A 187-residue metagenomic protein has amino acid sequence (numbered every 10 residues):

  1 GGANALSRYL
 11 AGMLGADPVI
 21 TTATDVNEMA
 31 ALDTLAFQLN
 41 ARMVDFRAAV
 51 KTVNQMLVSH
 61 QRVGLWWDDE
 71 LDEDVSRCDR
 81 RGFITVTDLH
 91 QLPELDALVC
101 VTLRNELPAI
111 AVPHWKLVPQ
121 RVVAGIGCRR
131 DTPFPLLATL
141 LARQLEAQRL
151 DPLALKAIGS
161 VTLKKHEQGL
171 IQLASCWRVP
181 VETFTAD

Functional and structural regions predicted by a protein language model:
G1-R42, S59-K164: Conserved mixed alpha/beta catalytic, RNA-binding, or beta-rich assembly cores of soluble enzyme, regulatory
V44-A48, M56: Flexible inter-domain linker/hinge segments
L153-D187: C-terminal non-catalytic interaction/assembly regions of soluble proteins
